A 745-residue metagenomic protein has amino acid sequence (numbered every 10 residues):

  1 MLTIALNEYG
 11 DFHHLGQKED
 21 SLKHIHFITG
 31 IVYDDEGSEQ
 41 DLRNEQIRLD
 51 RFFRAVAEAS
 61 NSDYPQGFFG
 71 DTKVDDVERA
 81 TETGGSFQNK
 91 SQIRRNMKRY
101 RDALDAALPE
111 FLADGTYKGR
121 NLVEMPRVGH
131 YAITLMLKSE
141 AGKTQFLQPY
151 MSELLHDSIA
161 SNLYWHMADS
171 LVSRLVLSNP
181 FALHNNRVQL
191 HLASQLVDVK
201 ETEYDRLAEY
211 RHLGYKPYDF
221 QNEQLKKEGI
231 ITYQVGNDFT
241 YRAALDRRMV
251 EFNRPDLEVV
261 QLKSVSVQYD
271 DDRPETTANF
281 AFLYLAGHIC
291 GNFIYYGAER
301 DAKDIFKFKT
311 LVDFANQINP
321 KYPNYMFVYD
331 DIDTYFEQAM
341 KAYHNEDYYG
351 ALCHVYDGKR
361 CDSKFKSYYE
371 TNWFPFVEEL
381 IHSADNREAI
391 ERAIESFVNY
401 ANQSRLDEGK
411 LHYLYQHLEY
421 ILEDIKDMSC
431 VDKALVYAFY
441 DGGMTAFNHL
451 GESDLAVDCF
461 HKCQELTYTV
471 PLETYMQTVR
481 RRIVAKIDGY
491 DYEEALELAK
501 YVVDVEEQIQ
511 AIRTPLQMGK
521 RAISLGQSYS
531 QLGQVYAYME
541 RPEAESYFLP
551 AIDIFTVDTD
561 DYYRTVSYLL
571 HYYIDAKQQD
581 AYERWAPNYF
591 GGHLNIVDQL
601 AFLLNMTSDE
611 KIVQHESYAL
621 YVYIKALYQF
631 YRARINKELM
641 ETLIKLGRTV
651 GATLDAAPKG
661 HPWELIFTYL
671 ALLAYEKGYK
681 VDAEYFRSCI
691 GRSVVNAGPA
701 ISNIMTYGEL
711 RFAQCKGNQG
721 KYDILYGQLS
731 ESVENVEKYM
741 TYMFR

Functional and structural regions predicted by a protein language model:
M1-T445, E465-V479, I483-V484, A511-I512 (+7 more regions): Phosphate-ester processing/binding pockets and catalytic centers
F365-F374, Q403-E423, N448-K462, G489-Q510 (+4 more regions): Helix-turn-helix repeat elements of alpha-solenoid scaffolds
E379-R387, L418-A434, C463-E473, D504-A522 (+3 more regions): Flexible helix-coil transition and linker loops at the boundaries of alpha-helical arrays
E395-V398, Y440-D441, R480, I523 (+6 more regions): TPR/TPR-like alpha-solenoid signature
Q403, A446, A485, S528 (+6 more regions): Residue-level signature for tetratricopeptide repeat
Y440-F447, C459, T478-K486, L498 (+3 more regions): TPR/Sel1-like alpha-solenoid repeat signature
E540, T559, I574-Q578, Y631 (+1 more regions): Helix-turn/linker elements and helix-coil junctions of extended alpha-helical scaffolds
A619-R745: Intrinsically disordered terminal tails
